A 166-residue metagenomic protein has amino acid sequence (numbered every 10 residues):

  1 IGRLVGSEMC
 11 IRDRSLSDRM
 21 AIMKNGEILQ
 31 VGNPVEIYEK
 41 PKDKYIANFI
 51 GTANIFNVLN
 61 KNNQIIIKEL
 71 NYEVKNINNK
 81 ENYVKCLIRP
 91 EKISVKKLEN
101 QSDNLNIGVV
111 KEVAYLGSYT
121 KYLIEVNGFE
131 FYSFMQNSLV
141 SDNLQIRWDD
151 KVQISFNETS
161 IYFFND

Functional and structural regions predicted by a protein language model:
I1-G6, I11: Single conserved hydrophobic/aromatic residue that forms the stacking wall/gate of nucleotide- or nucleobase-binding
R14-S17, F49: Hydrophobic Walker B segment
R19, V31-G32, K40: Short, glycine/charged-rich "phosphate-handling" switch motifs in NTP-dependent and phosphotransfer domains
I22-M23, I88: Catalytic metal- and UDP-sugar-binding loop of GT-A-like glycosyltransferases, i.e., residues flanking the conserved
N33, Y45, L59, I107-V109: Residues located in well-ordered beta-strands
V35-E39, A47-I50: Short acidic-hydrophobic catalytic motif
A53-I55, N63-D166: Non-catalytic connector elements of ABC transporters
